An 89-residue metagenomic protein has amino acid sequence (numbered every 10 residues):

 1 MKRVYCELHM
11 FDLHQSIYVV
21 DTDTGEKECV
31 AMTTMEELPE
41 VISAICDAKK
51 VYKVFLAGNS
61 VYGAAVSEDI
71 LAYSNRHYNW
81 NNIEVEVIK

Functional and structural regions predicted by a protein language model:
M1-K2, E86-K89: Short intrinsically disordered terminal tails
M1-M10: Short N-terminal "domain-start" leader segments that mark the transition from disordered tails or signal peptides into
Y5, I17-V19, V85: Short beta-strand element of the conserved SAM-dependent methyltransferase core
L13, V20-N82: Acidic, low-complexity, intrinsically disordered interaction modules
